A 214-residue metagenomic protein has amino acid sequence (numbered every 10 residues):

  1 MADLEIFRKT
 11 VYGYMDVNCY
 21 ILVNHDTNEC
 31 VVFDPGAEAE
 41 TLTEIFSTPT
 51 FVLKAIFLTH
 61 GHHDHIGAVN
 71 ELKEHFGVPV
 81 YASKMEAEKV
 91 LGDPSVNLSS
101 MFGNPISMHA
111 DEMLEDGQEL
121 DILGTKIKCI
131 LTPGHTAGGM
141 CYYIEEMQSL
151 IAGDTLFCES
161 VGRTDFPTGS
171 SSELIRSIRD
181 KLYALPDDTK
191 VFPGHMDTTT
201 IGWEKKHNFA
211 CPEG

Functional and structural regions predicted by a protein language model:
M1-I6, L98-F102, G124: Short Pro/Gly-enriched beta-strand edge/turn motifs at strand-loop
A2-P49, C141-G153: Conserved beta-strand hairpin/beta-sheet module of binuclear metal-dependent hydrolase folds, prominently
L4-E5, F51, V78, T189: A structural micro-motif
L22, T59, T132: Conserved S/T- and glycine-rich ATP-binding loop of Class I adenylate-forming
D26-T27, A37, H63, G138 (+2 more regions): Short, glycine/acidic-enriched loop or turn micro-motifs at the edges of active sites
A37-D121, K206-A210: Active-site HxH/HxHxD metal-binding segment of metal-dependent hydrolases
F51, S95-V96, K126-G214: Metallo-beta-lactamase
